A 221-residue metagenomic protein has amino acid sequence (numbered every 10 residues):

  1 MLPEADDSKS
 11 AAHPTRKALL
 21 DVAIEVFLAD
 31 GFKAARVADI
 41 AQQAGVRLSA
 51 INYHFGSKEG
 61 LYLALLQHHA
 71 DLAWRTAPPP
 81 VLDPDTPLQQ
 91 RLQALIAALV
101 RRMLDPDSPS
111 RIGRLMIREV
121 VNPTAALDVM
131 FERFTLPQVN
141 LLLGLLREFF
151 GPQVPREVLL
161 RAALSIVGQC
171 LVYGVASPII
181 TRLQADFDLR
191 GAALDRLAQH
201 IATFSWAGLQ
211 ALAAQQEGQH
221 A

Functional and structural regions predicted by a protein language model:
M1-P14, A214-A221: N-terminal intrinsically disordered/low-complexity leader segments
A18, V26-G60, A64, H68: Helix-turn-helix
L19-F27, I166, S205: Short hydrophobic clusters on alpha-helical segments that form packing/core surfaces in small helical domains
A73-P84, M103-N140, F187-D195: Short secondary-structure transition hinges
P78-I112, L159-I166: Hydrophobic alpha-helical connector segments
Q89-D105, P109, D195-Q216: N-terminal hydrophobic signal/anchor transmembrane helix of membrane proteins
R111-G113, L127-L136, L145-A202, L212-A221: Hydrophobic/aromatic-rich alpha-helical bundle segments in the mid-to-C-terminal region
